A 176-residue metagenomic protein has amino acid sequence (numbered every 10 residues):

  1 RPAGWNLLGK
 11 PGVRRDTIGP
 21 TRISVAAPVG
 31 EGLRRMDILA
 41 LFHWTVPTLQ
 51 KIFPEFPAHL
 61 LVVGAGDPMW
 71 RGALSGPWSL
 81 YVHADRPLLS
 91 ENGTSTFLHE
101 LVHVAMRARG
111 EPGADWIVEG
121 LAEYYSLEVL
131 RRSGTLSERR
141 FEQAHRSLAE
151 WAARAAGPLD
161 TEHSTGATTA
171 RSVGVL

Functional and structural regions predicted by a protein language model:
R1-L7: Extended, low-hydrophobicity, Ser/Thr/Pro/Gly-biased non-transmembrane segments
G9-K10, G19, T135-E138: Glycine-centered helix-coil hinge/cap
G12-A114: Juxtacatalytic substrate-recognition/specificity segment
P20-R22, L130, S172-V175: Extracytoplasmic/cell-surface-exposed regions of Actinobacterial cell-envelope-associated and secreted proteins
L39, H43-V46, L98-H99, E119 (+2 more regions): Extracytoplasmic/secreted envelope proteins and their assembly/folding machinery, especially bacterial periplasmic
L41-W44, R154-H163: Charged/polar, low-hydrophobicity segments characteristic of intrinsically disordered regions and flexible loops
S79-A156: Zinc-dependent metallopeptidase catalytic helix centered on the HExxH motif and its immediate flanking segment
L159-L176: Pan-zinc metallopeptidase signature
